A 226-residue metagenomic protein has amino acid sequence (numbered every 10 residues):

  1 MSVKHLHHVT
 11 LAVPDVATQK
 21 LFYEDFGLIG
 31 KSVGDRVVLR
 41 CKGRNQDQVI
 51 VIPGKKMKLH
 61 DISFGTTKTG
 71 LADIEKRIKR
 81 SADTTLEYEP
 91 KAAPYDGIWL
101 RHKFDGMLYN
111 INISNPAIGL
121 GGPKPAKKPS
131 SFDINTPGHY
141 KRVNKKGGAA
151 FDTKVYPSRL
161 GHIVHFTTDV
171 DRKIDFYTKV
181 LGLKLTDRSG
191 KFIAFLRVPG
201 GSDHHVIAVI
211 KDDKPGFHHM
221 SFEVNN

Functional and structural regions predicted by a protein language model:
M1-A17, D61-I62, G119-D171, S202 (+1 more regions): N-terminal beta-strand motif that seeds the catalytic metal site of vicinal oxygen chelate
K4, P14-A17, G34, S63-L108 (+2 more regions): Vicinal oxygen chelate
K4, T10-Q46, H165-H205: Core segments of cupin and vicinal oxygen chelate
D35, K58, A92-D96, G190-F192 (+1 more regions): Short acidic/glycine-enriched loop/turn segments that link adjacent beta-strands
R44-V49, D105-N110, A117-G119, G201-I207: Short, charged/polar, Gly/Pro-enriched secondary-structure boundary elements
G54-K55: Conserved functional hotspot residues or short segments at active or partner-binding sites across diverse domains
K79-Y156, A194: Vicinal oxygen chelate
I193, H205-N226: Extended hydrophobic/aromatic segments used for targeting, binding, or gating
